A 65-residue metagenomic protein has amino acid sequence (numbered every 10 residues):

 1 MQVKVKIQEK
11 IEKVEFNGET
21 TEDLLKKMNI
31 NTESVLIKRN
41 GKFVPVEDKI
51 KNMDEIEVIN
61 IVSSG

Functional and structural regions predicted by a protein language model:
M1-S64: Ubiquitin-like/PB1-type beta-grasp interaction modules and other compact soluble beta-rich domains
